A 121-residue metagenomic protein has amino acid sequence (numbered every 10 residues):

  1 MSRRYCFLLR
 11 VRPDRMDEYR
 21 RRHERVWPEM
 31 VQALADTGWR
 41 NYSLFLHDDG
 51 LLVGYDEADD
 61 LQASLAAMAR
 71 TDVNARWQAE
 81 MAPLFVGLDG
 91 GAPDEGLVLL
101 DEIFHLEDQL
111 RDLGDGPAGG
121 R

Functional and structural regions predicted by a protein language model:
M1-R3: Short, flexible turn/loop "capping" segments at secondary-structure junctions
Y5-R10: Active-site-flanking beta-strand signature of metal-NTP-handling nucleotidyl enzymes and homologous cyclase-like
R15-R40: Short amphipathic alpha-helical segments
D17-Y19, G54, A63-A66: Short acidic, gly/pro-rich beta-turn/loop elements at beta-sheet edges and active-site/ligand-binding grooves
E24, R70-T71, P117-G120: Short intrinsically disordered coil segments
V31-V53, E57-D59: Short, glycine- and small/hydrophobic-rich beta-strand elements in well-ordered beta-sheets
T37, A58-G96: An amphipathic, aromatic/His-enriched active-site/gating alpha helix that lines ligand/cofactor pockets
L46-H47, A79-R121: Glycine-rich beta-strand-turn "strand-cap" elements at beta-sheet edges
